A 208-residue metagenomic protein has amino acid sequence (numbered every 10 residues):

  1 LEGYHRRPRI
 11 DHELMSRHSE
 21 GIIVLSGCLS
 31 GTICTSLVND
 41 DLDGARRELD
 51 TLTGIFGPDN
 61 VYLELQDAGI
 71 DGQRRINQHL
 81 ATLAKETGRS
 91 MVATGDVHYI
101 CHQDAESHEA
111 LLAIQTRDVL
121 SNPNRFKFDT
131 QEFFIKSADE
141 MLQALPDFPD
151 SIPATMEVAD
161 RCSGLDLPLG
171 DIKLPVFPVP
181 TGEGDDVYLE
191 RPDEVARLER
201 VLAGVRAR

Functional and structural regions predicted by a protein language model:
L1-R208: Phosphodiester-processing cores and adjacent nucleic acid-binding clamps
